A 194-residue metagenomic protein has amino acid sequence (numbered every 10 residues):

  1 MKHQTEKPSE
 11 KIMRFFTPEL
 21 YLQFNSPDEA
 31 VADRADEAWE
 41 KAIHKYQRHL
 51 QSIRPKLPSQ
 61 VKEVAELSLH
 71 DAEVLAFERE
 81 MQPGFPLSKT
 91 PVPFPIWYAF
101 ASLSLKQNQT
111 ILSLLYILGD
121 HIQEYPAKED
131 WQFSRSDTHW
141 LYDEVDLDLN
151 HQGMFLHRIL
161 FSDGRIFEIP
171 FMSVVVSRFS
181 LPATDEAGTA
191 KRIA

Functional and structural regions predicted by a protein language model:
M1-A194: Surface-exposed, interaction-prone regions used to assemble/regulate multi-protein complexes
